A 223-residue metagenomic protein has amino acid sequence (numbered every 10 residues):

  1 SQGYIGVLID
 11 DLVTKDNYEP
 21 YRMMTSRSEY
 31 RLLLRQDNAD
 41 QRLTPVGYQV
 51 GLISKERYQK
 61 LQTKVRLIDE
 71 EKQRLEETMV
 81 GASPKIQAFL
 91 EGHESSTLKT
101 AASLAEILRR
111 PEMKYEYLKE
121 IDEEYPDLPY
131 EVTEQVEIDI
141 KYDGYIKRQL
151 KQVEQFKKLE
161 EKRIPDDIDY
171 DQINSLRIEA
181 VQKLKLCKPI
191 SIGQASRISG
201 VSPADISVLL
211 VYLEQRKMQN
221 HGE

Functional and structural regions predicted by a protein language model:
S1-P20: Active-site-proximal substrate-binding core of FAD-dependent oxidoreductases
D11, P20-R22, Y48-V50, S54: Phosphate/diphosphate-binding loops
Y18, T25-R27: Short, solvent-exposed loop/turn segments at the edges of secondary structure
P20, L32-L33: Generic recognition of flexible, low-complexity loop/linker segments
R27, L33-R35, A39, T44-R197 (+2 more regions): Extended, charge-enriched "interface" segments that sit outside catalytic cores
